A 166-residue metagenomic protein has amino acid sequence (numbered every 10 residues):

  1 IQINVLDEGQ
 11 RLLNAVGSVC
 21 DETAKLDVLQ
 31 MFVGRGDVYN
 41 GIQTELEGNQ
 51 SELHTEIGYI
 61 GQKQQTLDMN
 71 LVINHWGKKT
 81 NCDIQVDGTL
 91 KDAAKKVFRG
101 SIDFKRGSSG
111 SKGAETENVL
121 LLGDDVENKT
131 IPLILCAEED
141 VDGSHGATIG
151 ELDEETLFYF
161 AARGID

Functional and structural regions predicted by a protein language model:
I1-I165: Conserved beta-strand/loop scaffold segments within soluble protein domains that form the structured core and edges
